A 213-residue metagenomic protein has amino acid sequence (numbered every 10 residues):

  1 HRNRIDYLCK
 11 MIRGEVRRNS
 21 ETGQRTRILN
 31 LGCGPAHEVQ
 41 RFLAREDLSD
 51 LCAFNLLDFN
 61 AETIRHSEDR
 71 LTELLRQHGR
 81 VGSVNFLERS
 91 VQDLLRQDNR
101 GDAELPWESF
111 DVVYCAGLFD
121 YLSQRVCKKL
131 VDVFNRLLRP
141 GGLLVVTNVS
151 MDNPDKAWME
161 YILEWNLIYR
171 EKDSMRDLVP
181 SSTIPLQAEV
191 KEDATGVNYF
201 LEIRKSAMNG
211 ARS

Functional and structural regions predicted by a protein language model:
N3-I5, K10-E21, T26, A36-E46 (+5 more regions): Class I (Rossmann-like) S-adenosyl-L-methionine-dependent methyltransferase catalytic domain, capturing the SAM-binding
R25, S109-F110: Local beta-strand N-terminus motif with an aromatic residue
G32: Conserved S-adenosyl-L-methionine
L56, D111: Conserved SAM-binding loop
Y114: A conserved beta-strand element that flanks and buttresses the S-adenosyl-L-methionine
L118: Hydrophobic adenine-recognition pocket in adenosine-nucleotide-binding enzymes
L122-S123, L138-R139: Helix-to-beta-strand junctions that scaffold the AdoMet/dcAdoMet cofactor pocket in Class I SAM-dependent enzymes
